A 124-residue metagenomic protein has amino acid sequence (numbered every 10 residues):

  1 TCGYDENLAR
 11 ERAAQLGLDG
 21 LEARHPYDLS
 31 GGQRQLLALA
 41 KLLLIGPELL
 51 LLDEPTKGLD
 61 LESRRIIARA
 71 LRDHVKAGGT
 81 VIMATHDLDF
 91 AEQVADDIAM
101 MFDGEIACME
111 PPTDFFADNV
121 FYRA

Functional and structural regions predicted by a protein language model:
E6-L21: Conserved ABC ATPase "signature" region
H25-L29, Q33: Conserved ABC ATPase signature
L39: Hydrophobic anchor residue at the start of the ABC signature
L50-D53: Catalytic Walker B motif of ABC-type/P-loop ATPase nucleotide-binding domains
T85-H86: H-loop/switch region of ABC-family ATPase nucleotide-binding domains
A91-Q93: A short, surface-exposed alpha-helical micro-motif characterized by mixed small hydrophobic and charged/polar residues
E105-A124: Conserved beta-strand-loop-alpha-helix hinge in the C-terminal portion of ABC ATPase nucleotide-binding domains
